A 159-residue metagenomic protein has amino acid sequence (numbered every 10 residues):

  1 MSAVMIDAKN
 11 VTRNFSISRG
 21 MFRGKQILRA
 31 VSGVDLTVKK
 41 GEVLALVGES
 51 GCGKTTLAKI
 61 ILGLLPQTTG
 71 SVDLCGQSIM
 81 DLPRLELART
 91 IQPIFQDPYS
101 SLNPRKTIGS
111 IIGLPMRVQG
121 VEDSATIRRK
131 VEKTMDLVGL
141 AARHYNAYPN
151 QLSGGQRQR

Functional and structural regions predicted by a protein language model:
I6, L28-V31: Conserved structural motif at the start of ABC-family nucleotide-binding domains
V47-E49: The feature captures the beta-strand-to-loop junction immediately N-terminal to the Walker
L62: Helix-to-loop junction immediately C-terminal to a conserved catalytic motif
G70-S78, L87: Conserved ABC transporter NBD signature motif
D97, K106-R117: Q-loop/switch helix immediately C-terminal to the Walker
A125-R143: Conserved ABC ATPase "signature" region
Y148-L152, Q156: Conserved ABC ATPase signature
